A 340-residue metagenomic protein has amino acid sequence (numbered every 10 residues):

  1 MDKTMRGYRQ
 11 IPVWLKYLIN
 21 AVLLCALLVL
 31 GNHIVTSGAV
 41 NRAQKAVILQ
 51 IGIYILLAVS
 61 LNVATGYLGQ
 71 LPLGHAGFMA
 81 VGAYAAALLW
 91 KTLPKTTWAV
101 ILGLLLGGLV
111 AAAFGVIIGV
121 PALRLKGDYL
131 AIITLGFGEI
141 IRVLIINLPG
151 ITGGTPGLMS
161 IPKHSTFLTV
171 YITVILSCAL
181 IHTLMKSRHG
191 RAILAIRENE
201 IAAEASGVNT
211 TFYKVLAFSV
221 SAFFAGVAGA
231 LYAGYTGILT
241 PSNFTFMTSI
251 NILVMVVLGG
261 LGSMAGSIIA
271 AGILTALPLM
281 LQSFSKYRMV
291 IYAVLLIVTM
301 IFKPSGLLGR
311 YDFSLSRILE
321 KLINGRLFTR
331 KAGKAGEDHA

Functional and structural regions predicted by a protein language model:
M1-L56, A85, T96-G103, H339-A340: Membrane-interfacial amphipathic/re-entrant helices at transmembrane-helix boundaries
M1-V29, E198-E200, A205-V215, L281-A340: Cytosolic-side transmembrane-helix boundaries in multi-pass membrane proteins
N41-L93, I117-L130, E200-E204, N209-T210 (+1 more regions): Single transmembrane alpha-helix segments in multi-pass membrane proteins
Y54, A83-Y84, A111, L135-I140 (+8 more regions): Residue-level recognition of pore/gate-forming positions within transmembrane alpha-helices of multi-pass
A76, V215-F302: Transmembrane alpha-helical segments in multi-pass inner-membrane proteins
L93-E139, I269-A271: Alpha-helical transmembrane segments within multi-pass membrane transporters and channels
I132-H189, N324-A332, H339: Transmembrane helix-bundle core of multi-pass membrane transporters and related energy-transducing complexes
T166-T240: Helix-loop-helix "hairpin" substructures at the membrane interface of multi-pass membrane proteins
